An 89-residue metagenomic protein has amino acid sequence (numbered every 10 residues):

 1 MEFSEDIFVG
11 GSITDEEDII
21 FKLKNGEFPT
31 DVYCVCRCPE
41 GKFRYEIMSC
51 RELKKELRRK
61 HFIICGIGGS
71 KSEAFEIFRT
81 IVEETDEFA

Functional and structural regions predicted by a protein language model:
M1, F21, G26, C36-C38 (+1 more regions): Short linear sequence motifs
M1-K24: Negatively charged, low-complexity tracts enriched in Asp/Glu with abundant Ser/Thr
I13-T14, R44, G69-K71: Polar low-complexity intrinsically disordered regions enriched in Ser/Thr and small residues
E16-E17, F43-E46, E76-I77: Short, solvent-exposed polar/charged micro-motifs at secondary-structure junctions
F28-I64: Short aromatic-glycine-(Arg/Gly/Cys) micro-motifs in beta-strand/loop hairpins
R58-A89: Short, compact, well-ordered microdomains
